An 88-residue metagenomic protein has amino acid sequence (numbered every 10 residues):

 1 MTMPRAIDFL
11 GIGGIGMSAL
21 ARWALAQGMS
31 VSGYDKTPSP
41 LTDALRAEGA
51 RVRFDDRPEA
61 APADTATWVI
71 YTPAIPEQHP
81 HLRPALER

Functional and structural regions predicted by a protein language model:
M1-R88: N-terminal leader/targeting and accessory segments in enzymes
